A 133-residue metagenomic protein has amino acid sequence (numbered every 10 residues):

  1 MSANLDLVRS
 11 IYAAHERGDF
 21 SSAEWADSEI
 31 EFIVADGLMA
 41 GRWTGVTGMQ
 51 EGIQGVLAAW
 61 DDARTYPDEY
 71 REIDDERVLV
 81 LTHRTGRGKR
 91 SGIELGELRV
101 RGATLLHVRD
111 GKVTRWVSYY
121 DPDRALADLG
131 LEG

Functional and structural regions predicted by a protein language model:
M1-G133: C-terminal and inter-domain tail/linker signature
